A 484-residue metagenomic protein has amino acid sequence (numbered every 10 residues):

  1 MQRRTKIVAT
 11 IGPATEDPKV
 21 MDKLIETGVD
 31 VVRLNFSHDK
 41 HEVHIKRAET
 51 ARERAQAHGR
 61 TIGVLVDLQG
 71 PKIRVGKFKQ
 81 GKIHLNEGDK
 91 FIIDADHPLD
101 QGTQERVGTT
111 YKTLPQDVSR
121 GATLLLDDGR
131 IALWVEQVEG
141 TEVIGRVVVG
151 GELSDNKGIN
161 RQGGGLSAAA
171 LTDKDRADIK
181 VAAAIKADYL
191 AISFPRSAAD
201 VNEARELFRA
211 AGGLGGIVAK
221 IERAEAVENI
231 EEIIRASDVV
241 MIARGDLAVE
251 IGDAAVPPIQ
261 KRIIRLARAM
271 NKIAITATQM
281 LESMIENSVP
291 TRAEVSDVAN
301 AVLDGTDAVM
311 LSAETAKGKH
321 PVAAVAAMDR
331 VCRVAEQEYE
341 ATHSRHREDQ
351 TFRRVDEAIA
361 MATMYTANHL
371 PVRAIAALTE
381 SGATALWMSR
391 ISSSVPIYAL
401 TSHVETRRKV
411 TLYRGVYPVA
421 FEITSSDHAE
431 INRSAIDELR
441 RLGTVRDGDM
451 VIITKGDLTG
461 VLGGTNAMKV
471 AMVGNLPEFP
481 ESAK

Functional and structural regions predicted by a protein language model:
M1-K484: Non-catalytic helical/linker scaffolds that mediate oligomerization, partner binding, and domain coupling around large
